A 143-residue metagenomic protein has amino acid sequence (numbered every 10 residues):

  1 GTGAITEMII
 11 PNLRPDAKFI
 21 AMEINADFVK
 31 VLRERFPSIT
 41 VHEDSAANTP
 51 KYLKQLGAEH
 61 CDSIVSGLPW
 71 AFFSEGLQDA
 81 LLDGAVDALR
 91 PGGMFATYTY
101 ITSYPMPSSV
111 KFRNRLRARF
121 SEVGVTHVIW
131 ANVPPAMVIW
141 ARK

Functional and structural regions predicted by a protein language model:
T2-P15: Conserved SAM-binding loop of SAM-dependent methyltransferases across substrates and taxa, primarily the Class I
N25-A26, S45: Conserved SAM/SAH-binding beta-strand->alpha-helix loop
L32-R33: Conserved SAM-binding loop
S38-K51: Conserved SAM-binding strand-loop segment of SAM-dependent methyltransferases
Y52-S63: A short acidic, Gly/Pro-enriched loop at the edge of an enzyme's catalytic core that lines a small-molecule cofactor
D79-P91: A short glycine-rich, Lys/Arg-flanked "PGG" loop and its adjoining helix->strand segment in the class I
L89-T99: Conserved beta-strand signature within the Rossmann-like core of class I S-adenosyl-L-methionine
P107-K143: Class I S-adenosyl-L-methionine
